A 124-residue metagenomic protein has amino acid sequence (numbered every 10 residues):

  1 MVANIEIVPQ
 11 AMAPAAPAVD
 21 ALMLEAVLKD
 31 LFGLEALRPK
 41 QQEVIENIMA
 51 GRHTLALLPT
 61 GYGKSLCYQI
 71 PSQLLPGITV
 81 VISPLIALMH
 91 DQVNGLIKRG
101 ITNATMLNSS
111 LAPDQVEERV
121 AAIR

Functional and structural regions predicted by a protein language model:
M1-V8: Long, low-complexity, Ser/Thr- and acidic/proline-rich intrinsically disordered regions
A3, P17-L22, K29, C67-I70 (+1 more regions): Short amphipathic alpha-helical segments, especially helix-boundary/capping motifs
V8-P9, A13-P59: Conserved pre-motif I regulatory segment
P39-R124: Conserved P-loop/Walker A NTP-binding site and adjacent catalytic elements of P-loop NTPases
